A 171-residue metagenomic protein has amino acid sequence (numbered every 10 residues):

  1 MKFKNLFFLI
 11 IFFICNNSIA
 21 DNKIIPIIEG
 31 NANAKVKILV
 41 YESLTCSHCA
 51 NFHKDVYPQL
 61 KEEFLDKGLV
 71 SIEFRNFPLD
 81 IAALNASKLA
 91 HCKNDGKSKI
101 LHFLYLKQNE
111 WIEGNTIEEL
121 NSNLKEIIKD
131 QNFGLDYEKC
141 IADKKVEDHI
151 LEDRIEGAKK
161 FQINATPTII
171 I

Functional and structural regions predicted by a protein language model:
M1-L84, K129, A142-F161: Extracytoplasmic thiol/disulfide redox context detector
P78-A165, I170-I171: Cysteine-centric redox/oxidoreductase cores and disulfide-bonded domains
